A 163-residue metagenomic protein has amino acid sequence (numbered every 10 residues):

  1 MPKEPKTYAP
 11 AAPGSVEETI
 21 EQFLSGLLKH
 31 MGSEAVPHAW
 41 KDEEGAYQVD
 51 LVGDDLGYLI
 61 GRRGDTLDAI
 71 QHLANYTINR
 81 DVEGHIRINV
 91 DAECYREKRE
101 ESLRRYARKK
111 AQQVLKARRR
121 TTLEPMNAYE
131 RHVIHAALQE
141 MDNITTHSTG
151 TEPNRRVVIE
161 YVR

Functional and structural regions predicted by a protein language model:
M1-R163: RNA-contacting regions in translation and RNA-metabolism proteins, encompassing KH/S1 modules where present
